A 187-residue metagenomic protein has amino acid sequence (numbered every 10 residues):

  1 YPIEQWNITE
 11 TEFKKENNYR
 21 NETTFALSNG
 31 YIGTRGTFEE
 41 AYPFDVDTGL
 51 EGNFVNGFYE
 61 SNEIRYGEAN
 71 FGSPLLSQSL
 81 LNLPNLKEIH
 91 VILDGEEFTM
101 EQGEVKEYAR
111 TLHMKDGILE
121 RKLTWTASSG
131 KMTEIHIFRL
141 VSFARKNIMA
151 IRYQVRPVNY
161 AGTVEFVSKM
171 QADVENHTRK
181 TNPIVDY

Functional and structural regions predicted by a protein language model:
Y1-Y187: Beta-sandwich/jelly-roll carbohydrate-recognition scaffolds of carbohydrate-active enzymes
